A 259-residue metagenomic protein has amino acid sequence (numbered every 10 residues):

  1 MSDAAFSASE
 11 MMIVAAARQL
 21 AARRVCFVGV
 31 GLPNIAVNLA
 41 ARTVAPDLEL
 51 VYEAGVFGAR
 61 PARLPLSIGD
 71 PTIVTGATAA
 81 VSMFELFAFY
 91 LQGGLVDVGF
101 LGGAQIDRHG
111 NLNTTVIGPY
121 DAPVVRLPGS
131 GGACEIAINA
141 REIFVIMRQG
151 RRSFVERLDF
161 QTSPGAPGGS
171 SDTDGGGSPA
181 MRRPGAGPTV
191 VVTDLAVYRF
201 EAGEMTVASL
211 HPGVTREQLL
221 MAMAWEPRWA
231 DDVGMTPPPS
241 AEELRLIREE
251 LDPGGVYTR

Functional and structural regions predicted by a protein language model:
M1-A77: N-terminal active-site beta-alpha-beta segment that forms phosphate/nucleotide-binding and substrate-recognition loops
A15-R18, I35-L39, F89, Q218-A222 (+1 more regions): Alpha-helical scaffold segments in soluble metabolic enzymes
L20, R24, A40, V44 (+7 more regions): Structural signal for hydrophobic packing residues in well-ordered secondary-structure cores of soluble enzyme domains
L64-M235, P239: Conserved phosphate- and dinucleotide-binding cores of soluble alpha/beta proteins, encompassing both enzyme active
D232-R259: Acidic/aromatic/glycine-rich contiguous surface patches that form carbohydrate-binding/processing clefts and analogous
